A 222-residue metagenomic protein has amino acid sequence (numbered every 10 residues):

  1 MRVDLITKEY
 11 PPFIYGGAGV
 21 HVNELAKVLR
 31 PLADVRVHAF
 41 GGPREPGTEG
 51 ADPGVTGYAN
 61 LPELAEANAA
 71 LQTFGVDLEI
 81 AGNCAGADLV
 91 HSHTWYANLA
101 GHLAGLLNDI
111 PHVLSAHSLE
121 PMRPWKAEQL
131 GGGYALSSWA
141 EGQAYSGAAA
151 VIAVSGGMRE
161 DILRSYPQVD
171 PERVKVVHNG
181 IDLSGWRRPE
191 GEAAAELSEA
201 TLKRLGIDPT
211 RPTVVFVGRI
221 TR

Functional and structural regions predicted by a protein language model:
M1-E49: N-terminal subdomain of nucleotide-sugar transferases
D4, E196-E199, K203, D208-R222: Conserved donor-binding/catalytic core segment of Leloir-type glycosyltransferases
R44, E49-C84, E128-Q129: A short, charged, and often flexible helix/loop element on the N-terminal side of the glycosyltransferase catalytic
V90-H91, G147-G156: A short beta-strand/loop micro-motif in the catalytic core of glycosyltransferases that engages the nucleotide-sugar
S92-A97, A116: Short His-centered aromatic/hydrophobic patch
P111-V113, P121-Q143, E160: Nucleotide-sugar donor phosphate/pyrophosphate-binding loop at the beta->alpha transition of glycosyltransferases
G157, G180: Carbohydrate-associated surface elements
L163, I181-K203: Acidic anion/phosphate-binding donor-loop and adjacent secondary structure in glycosyltransferase catalytic cores
